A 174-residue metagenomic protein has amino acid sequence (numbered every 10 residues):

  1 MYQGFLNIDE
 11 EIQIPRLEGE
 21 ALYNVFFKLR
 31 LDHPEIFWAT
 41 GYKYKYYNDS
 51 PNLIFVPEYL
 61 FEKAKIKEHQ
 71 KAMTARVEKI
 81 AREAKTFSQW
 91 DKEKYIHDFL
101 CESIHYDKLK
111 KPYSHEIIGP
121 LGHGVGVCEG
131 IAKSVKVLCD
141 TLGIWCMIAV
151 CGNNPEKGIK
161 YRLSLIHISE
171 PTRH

Functional and structural regions predicted by a protein language model:
M1-A75: Linear, non-domain "peripheral" regions
G4-E10, I14, R82-E83, G122-H123 (+1 more regions): Intrinsically disordered, low-complexity coil segments
A21-N24, K28, E68, A72 (+5 more regions): Extracytoplasmic/secreted proteins, especially bacterial periplasmic and envelope-associated proteins
F61-P120: Secondary-structure boundary elements
W90-E93, D140, G158-K160, S169: Extracellular/periplasmic catalytic domains that process cell-envelope and extracellular macromolecules
C101-S164: Active-site neighborhood of thiol-dependent amide/isopeptide-bond enzymes
H167-H174: Residue-level detector of conserved catalytic or cofactor/ligand-binding positions in enzyme active sites
